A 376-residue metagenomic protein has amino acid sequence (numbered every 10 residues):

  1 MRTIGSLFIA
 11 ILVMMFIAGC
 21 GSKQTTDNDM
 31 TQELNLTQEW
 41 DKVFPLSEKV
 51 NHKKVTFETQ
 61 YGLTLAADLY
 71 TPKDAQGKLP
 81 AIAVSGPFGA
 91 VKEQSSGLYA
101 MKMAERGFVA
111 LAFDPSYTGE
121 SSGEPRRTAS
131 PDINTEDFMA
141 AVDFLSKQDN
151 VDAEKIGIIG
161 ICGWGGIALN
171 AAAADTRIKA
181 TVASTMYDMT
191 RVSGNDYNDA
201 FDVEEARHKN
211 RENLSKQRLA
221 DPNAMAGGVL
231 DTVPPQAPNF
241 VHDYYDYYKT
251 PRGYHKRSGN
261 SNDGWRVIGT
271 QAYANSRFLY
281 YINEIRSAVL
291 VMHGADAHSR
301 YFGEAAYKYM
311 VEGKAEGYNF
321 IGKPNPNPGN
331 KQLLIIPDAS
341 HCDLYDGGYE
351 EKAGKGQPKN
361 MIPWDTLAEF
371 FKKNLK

Functional and structural regions predicted by a protein language model:
Q32-G77, G354-Q357: N-terminal cap/lid segment of alpha/beta-hydrolase-fold proteins
K78-P87, L290: Short beta-strand element of the alpha/beta-hydrolase
G89-M101, P115, G303: The serine-hydrolase catalytic nucleophile loop
K102-S122: Conserved alpha/beta-hydrolase
T128-D149: Alpha/beta-hydrolase active-site loop
L169-P251: Alpha/beta-hydrolase-fold enzymes
I285, V291-H293: Short beta-strand/loop motif that positions the catalytic acidic residue of the alpha/beta-hydrolase fold
A339-N360: Catalytic histidine-centered segment of alpha/beta-hydrolase-like enzymes
